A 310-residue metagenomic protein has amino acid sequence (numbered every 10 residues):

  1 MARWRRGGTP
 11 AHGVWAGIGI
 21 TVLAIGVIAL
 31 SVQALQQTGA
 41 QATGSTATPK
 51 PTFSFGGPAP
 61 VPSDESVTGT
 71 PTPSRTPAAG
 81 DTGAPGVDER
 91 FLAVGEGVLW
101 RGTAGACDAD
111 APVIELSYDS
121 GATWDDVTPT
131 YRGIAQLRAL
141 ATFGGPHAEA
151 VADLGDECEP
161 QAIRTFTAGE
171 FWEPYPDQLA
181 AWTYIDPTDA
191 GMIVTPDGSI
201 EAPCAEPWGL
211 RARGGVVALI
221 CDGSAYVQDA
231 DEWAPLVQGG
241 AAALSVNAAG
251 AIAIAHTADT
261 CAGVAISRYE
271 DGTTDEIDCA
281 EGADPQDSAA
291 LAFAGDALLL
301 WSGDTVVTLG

Functional and structural regions predicted by a protein language model:
W4-S45: Hydrophobic single-pass membrane-targeting/anchoring helices
A34-A135: Extracytoplasmic low-complexity, Pro/Thr/Ser/Ala/Gly-rich segments that lie immediately after a secretion/anchoring
A84-V94, R132-F143, P176-T188, C204-G214 (+2 more regions): Repeated scaffold domains used in trafficking and secretory/extracellular systems, primarily beta-propellers
E96-R101, G144-V151, G215-V217, G250-A253 (+1 more regions): Entry beta-strands of beta-propeller and related beta-repeat scaffolds
L99, A104-A109, D153-C158, S224-Y226 (+2 more regions): Short glycine/acidic-enriched loop and turn motifs that connect beta-strands
S117-Y118, I163-F166, V227-Q228, A265-Y269 (+1 more regions): Conserved Ser/Thr-centered positions that define the repeating blades of beta-propeller domains
I220-Q286: Intrinsically disordered, low-complexity segments enriched in Gly and acidic/Ser/Thr residues that form flexible
A290-G310: Blade-level signature of beta-propeller repeat domains, shared across WD40, Kelch, NHL, RCC1 and BNR/Asp-box propellers
